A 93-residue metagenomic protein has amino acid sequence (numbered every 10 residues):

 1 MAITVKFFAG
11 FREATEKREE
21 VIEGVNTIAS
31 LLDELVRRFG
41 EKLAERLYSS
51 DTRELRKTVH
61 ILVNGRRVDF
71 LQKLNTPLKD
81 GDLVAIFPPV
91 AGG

Functional and structural regions predicted by a protein language model:
M1-G92: Ubiquitin-like/PB1-type beta-grasp interaction modules and other compact soluble beta-rich domains
